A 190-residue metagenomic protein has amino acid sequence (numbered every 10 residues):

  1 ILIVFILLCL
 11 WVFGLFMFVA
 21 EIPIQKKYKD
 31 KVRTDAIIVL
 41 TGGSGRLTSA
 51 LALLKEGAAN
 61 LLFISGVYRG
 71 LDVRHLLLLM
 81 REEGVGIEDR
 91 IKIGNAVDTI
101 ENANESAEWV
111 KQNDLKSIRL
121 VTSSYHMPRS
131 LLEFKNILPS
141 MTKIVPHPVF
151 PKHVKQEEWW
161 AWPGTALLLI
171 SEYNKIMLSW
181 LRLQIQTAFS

Functional and structural regions predicted by a protein language model:
I1-K27: N-terminal type II signal-anchor transmembrane helix that functions as the membrane-insertion/stop-transfer segment
I6, V154-K155, L168, K175: Alpha-helical structural elements
V12, V110, W160-P163, L181: Short linear interaction motif-like sites in intrinsically disordered regions of transcription factors
E21-A161: A structural signal for short, hydrophobic/glycine-enriched beta-strand patches
W162-F189: A transmembrane-helix-recognition feature enriched in membrane-embedded lipid enzymes and envelope glyco-/phospholipid
